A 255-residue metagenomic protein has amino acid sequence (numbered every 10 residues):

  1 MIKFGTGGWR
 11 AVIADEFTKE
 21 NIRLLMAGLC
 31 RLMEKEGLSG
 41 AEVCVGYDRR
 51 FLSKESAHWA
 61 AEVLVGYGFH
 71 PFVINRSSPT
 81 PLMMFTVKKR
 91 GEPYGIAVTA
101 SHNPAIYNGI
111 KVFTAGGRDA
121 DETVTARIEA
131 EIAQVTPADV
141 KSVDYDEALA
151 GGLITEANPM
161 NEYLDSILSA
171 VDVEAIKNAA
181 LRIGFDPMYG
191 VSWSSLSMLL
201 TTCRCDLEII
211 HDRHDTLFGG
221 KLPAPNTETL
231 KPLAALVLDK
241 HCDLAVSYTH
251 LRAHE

Functional and structural regions predicted by a protein language model:
M1-Y67, Y94, L153-L181: An N-terminal, well-structured beta->alpha segment
A14, K54-H58, M84-V87, I106-K111 (+3 more regions): Short acidic, glycine/serine/threonine-rich loops at helix termini
C30, L38-R118: Ferredoxin-reductase
E36-L38, V87-R90, N103-A105, E174-N178 (+2 more regions): Solvent-exposed alpha-helices and their adjacent loops that cap or buttress functional pockets in soluble metabolic
Y47, F185, H211, S247-Y248: Active-site flanking residues adjacent to catalytic metal/cofactor-binding acidic residues
G95-S101, D186, A245-Y248: Short beta-strand segments
N108-K240: Gly/Ser/Thr-enriched, mixed-charge loops and adjacent short helices that form phosphate/oxyanion-binding elements
T249-E255: Conserved small/polar residues in nucleotide/adenosyl-binding loops
